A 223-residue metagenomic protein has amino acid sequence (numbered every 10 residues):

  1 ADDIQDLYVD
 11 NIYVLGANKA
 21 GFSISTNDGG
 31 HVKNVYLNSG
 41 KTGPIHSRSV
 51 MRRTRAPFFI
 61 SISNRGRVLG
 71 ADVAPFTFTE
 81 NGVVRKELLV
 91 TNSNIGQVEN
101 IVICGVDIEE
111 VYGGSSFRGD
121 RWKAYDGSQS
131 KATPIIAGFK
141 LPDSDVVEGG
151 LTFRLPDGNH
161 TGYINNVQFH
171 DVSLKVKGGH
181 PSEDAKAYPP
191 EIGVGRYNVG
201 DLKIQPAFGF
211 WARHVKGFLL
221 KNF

Functional and structural regions predicted by a protein language model:
A1-F223: Extracellular/periplasmic carbohydrate-active domains that bind, remodel, or depolymerize complex polysaccharides
